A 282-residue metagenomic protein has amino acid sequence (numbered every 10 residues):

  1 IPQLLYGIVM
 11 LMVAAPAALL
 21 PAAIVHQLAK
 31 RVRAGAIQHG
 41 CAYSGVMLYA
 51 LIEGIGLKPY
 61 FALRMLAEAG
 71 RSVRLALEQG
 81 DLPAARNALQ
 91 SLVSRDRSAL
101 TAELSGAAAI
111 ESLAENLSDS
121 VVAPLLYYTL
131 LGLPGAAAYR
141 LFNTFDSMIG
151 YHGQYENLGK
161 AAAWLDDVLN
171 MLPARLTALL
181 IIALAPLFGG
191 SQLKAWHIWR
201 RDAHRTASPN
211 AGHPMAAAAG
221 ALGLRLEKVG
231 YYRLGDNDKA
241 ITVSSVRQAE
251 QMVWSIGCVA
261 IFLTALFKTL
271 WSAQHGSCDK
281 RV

Functional and structural regions predicted by a protein language model:
I1-A137, G150-V282: Hydrophobic alpha-helical transmembrane segments
L141, F145-I149: Active-site His/Glu-centered metal-binding helix of metallohydrolases
